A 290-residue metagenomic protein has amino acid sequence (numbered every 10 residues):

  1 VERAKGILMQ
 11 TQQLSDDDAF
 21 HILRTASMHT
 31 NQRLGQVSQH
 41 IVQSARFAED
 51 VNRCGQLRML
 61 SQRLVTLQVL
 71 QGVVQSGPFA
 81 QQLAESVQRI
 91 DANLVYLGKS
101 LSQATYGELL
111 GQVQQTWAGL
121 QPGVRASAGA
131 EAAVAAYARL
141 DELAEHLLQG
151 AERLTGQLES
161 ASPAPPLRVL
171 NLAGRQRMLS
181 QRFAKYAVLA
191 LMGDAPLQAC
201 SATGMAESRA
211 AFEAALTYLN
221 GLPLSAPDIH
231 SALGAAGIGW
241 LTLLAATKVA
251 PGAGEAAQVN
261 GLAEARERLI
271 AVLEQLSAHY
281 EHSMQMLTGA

Functional and structural regions predicted by a protein language model:
V1-A290: Hydrophobic alpha-helical segments
